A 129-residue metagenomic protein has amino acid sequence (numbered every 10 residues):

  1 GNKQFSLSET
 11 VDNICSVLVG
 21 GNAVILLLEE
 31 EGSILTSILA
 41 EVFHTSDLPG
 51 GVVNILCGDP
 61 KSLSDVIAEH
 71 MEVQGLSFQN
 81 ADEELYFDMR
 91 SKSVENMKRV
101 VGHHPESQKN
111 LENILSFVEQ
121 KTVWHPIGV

Functional and structural regions predicted by a protein language model:
G1, L56-K61, Q79-A81, H103-P105: Glycine-rich beta-to-alpha transition loops that act as phosphate-gripper elements at the mouths of alpha/beta enzyme
G1-P49: Conserved small-residue-rich beta-alpha loop and adjacent elements that most often cradle the phosphate/pyrophosphate
C15-L18, V66, K92: Hydrophobic/aromatic ligand-binding patch that stacks against planar heteroaromatic rings of cofactors or nucleotides
G21, V53, I67: Residue-level signal for inorganic ion chemistry
A23-L27, N54-L56, G75-S77: Short hydrophobic alpha-helical runs that function as membrane-insertion/retention elements
S46-N54, M97-V100: Rossmann-fold dehydrogenase core element
S62-L63, L85: Short acidic active-site motifs
M71-V129: C-terminal segments
